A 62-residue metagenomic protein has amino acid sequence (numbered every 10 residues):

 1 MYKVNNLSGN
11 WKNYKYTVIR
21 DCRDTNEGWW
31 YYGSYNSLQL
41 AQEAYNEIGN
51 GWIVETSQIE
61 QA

Functional and structural regions predicted by a protein language model:
M1-D21, G51-A62: Short N-terminal "domain-start" leader segments that mark the transition from disordered tails or signal peptides into
N26-E55: A short, charged, amphipathic alpha-helix used as a generic interaction element across diverse proteins
